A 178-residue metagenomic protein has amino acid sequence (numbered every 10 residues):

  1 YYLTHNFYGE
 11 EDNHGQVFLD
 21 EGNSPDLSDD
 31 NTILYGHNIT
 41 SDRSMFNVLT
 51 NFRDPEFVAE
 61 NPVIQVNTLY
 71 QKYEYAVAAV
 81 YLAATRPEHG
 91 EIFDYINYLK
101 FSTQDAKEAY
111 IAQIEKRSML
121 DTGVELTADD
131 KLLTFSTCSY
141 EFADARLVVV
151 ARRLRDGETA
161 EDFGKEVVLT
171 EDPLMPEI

Functional and structural regions predicted by a protein language model:
Y1-I178: Solvent-exposed, non-transmembrane regions of membrane-associated and secreted proteins
